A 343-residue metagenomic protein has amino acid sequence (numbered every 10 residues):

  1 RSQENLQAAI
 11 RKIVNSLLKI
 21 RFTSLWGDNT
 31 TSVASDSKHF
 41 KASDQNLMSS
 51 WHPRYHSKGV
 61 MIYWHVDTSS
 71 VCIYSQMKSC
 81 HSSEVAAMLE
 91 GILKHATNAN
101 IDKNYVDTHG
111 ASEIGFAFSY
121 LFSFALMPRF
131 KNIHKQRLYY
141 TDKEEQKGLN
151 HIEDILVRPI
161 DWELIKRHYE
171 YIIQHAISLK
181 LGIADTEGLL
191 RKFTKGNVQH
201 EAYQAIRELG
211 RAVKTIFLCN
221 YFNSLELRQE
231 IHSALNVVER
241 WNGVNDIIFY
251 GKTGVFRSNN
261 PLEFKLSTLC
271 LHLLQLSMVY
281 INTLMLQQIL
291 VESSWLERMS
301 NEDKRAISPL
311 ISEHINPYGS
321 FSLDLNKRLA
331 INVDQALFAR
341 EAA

Functional and structural regions predicted by a protein language model:
R1, L6-A9, S43-L47, S112-L121 (+1 more regions): A short acidic (Asp/Glu
R1, S70-K78, T97-D102: Glycine- and acidic
R1-D28: Electropositive nucleic-acid engagement tracts
K19-M88: Active-site cores of enzymes that catalyze phosphoryl transfer or operate on phosphate-rich substrates
S83-K103: Short, basic/hydrophobic alpha-helical segments
N104-I114, N132-R137: Acidic, metal-coordinating catalytic cores used for nucleic-acid/nucleotide bond scission and strand-transfer chemistry
S123-L164: Helix-centered, glycine/charged polyanion-binding patches within enzymatic domains that contact phosphate-containing
N150, V157-A343: Long, compositionally biased intrinsically disordered regions
